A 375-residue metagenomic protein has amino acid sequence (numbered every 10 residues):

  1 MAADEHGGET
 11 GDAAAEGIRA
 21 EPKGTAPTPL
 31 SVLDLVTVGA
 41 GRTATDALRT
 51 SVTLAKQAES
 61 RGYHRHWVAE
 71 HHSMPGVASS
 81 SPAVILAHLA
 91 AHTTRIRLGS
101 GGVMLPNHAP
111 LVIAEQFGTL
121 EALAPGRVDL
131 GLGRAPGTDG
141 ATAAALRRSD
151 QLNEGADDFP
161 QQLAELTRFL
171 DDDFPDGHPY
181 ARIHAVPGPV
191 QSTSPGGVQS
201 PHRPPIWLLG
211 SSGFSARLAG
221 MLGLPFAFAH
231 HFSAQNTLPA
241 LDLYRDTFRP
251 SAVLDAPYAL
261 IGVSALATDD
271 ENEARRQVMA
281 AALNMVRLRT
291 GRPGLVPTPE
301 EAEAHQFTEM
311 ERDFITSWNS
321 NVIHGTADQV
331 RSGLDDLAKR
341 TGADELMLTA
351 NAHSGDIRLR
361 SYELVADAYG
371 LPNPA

Functional and structural regions predicted by a protein language model:
M1-L98: N-terminal beta1-alpha1-beta2 module of alpha/beta enzyme domains
A2-E5, A14-G24, L152-G188, N236-G342 (+1 more regions): An alpha-helical appendage that flanks or caps ligand/catalytic pockets
P22-T25, E59, L86-T94, F117 (+4 more regions): Acidic (Asp/Glu)-rich catalytic clusters
T25-A44, P106-F174, F226: Flexible, glycine-rich active-site loops centered on histidine and acidic residues that chelate a metal or position
L30, A58, G62, E70 (+6 more regions): Conserved, mostly hydrophobic/aromatic
L30-D34, H66-V68, L98-S100, V128-L132 (+4 more regions): Hydrophobic faces of well-ordered beta-strands that scaffold small-molecule active sites in alpha/beta enzyme cores
D34-R49, V103-L111, S200-G210, W318-A327: Active-site mouth loops of central-metabolism enzymes
S212-Q235, A240-L241: A conserved active-site cap/scaffold subdomain adjacent to cofactor or substrate pockets
